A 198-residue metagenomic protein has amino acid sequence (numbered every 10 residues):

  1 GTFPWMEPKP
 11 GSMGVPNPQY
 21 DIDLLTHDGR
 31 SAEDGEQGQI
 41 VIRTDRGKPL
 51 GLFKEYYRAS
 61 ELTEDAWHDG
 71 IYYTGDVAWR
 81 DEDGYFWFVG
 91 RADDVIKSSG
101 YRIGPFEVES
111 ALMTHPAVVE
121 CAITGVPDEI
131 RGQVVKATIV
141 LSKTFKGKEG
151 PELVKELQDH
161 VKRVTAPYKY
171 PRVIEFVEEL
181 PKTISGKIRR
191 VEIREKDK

Functional and structural regions predicted by a protein language model:
G1-W5, Y20-I22, H27, Q37-G38 (+2 more regions): Adenylate-forming
W5-S12: Short, P/G- and charge-enriched loop/turn segments at secondary-structure junctions
V15-Q19, R30-D65, I103: Conserved ATP/PPi-binding loop(s) of AMP-dependent carboxylate-activating enzymes
P18-Y20, G38, Q133-V135, R172 (+1 more regions): Change "...and in nucleic-acid phosphodiester-cleaving endonucleases..." to "...and in nucleic-acid processing enzymes
Q19, D69, V118: Short coil/loop residues immediately preceding or within conserved phosphate-binding loops of NTP-utilizing enzyme
I22, D28, T44, K54 (+5 more regions): AMP-binding/adenylate-forming catalytic core of the ANL superfamily
I174-V177: General small-molecule cofactor/ligand-binding pocket signal
